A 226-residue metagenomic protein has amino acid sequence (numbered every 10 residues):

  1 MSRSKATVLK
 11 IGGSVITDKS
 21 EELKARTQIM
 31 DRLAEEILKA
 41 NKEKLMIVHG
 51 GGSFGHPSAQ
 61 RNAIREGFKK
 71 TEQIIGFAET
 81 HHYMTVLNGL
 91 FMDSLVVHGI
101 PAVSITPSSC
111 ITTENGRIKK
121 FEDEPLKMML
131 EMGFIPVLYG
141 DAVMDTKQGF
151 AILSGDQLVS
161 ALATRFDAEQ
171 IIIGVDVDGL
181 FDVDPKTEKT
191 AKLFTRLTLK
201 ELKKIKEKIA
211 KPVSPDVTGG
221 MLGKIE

Functional and structural regions predicted by a protein language model:
M1-M46: N-terminal glycine-/serine-/threonine-rich phosphate-binding loop
V8-G12, V48-H49, I105-T106, V137-Y139 (+1 more regions): Short beta-strand segments
V15-T17, G52-H56, C110-T113, V143-D145 (+1 more regions): Short, active-site-adjacent cap segments at secondary-structure transitions
E22, G52-K69: Glycine-rich loop at the start of a catalytic domain that most often binds anionic cofactors/ligands
I29-A34, I75-M92, G149-I152, Q157-V159 (+1 more regions): Polyanion-binding loop/helix "lid" in catalytic or ligand-binding cores
A63-V143: Ligand-binding beta-strand-loop-alpha-helix segment within the catalytic cores of soluble metabolic enzymes
F91, I118-P185: Internal active-site segments that recognize and position negatively charged phosphoryl groups and nucleotide moieties
